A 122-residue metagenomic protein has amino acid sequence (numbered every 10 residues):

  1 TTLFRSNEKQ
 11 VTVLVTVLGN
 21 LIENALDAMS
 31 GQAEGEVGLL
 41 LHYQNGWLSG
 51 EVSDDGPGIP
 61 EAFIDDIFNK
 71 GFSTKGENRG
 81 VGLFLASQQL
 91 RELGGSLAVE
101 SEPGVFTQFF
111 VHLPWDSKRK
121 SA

Functional and structural regions predicted by a protein language model:
T1-L3: Short, small-residue-biased leader/transition segments that mark boundaries at the very start of proteins
V11-Q32: Conserved ATP-binding N-box helix of the HATPase_c
E36-G46: Short beta-strand/loop element within the Bergerat-fold HATPase_c
W47, G58, G80, E102-F110: Glycine-rich nucleotide-binding loop
D54: Acidic ATP/Mg2+-coordinating residue in the GHKL
I59-G71: Short conserved segment of the HATPase_c
L90-R91: Detector for a conserved hydrophobic position within an alpha-helical segment of the HATPase_c
